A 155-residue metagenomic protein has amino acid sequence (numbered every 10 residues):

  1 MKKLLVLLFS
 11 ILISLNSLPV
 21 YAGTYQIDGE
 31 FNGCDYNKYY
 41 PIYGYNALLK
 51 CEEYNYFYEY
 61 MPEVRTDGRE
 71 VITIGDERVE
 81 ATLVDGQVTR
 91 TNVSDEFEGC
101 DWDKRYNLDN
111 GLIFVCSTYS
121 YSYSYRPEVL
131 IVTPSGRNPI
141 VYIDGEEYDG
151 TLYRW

Functional and structural regions predicted by a protein language model:
M1-L4: Positively charged n-region of N-terminal signal peptides that target proteins for export
V6-S10: Sec-dependent N-terminal signal peptides
I11-V20: C-terminal segment of classical bacterial N-terminal signal peptides
Y21-D28, Y60-E96, L130-W155: Short, flexible, surface-exposed loop segments at domain boundaries
G23-G44, V84-I113: Extracytoplasmic/periplasm-facing segments of secreted or lipoprotein envelope proteins
Y36-K38, Y60, E70, W102-K104 (+3 more regions): Envelope-exposed proteins and targeting segments
A47-L49, V79, I113-V115, Y148: Short, isolated positions in well-ordered beta-strands
E53-D67, S117-V132: Short nucleic-acid-contacting surface segments enriched for D/E, G, S/T with interspersed K/R
